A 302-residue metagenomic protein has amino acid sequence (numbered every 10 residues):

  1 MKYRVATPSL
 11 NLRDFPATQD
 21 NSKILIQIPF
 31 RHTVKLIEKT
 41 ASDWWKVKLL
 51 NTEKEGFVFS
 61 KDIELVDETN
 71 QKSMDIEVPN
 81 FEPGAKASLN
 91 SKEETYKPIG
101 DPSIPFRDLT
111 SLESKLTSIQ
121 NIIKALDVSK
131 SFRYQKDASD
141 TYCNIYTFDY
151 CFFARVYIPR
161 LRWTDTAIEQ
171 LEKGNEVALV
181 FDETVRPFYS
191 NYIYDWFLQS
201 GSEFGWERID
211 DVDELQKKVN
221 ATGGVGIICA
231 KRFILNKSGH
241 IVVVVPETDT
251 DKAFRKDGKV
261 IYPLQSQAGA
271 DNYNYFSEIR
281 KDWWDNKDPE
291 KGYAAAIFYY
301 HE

Functional and structural regions predicted by a protein language model:
V5-A6, L36-K39, V244: A structural signal for short, hydrophobic beta-strand segments that form beta-sheets in beta-rich/all-beta domains
P16-K23: Short alpha-helix capping/helix-loop boundary micro-motifs
A17, K48-P79: Boundary regions of SH3-family modules and the immediately adjacent low-complexity/disordered segments in eukaryotic
I26-D62: SH3/SH3-like beta-barrel superfamily modules
T69-D182: N-terminal capping segments
T166-S266: ...with weaker cross-activation on analogous glycine-rich loops/strands in unrelated enzymes
K256-E302: Low-complexity, Gly/Ser/Thr/Pro-rich intrinsically disordered linker/tail segments
